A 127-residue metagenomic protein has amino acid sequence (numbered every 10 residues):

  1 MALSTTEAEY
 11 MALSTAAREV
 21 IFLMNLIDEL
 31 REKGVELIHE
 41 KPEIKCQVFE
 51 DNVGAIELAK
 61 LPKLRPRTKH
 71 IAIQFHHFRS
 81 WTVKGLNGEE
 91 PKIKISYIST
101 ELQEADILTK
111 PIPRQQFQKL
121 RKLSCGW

Functional and structural regions predicted by a protein language model:
M1-W127: RNase H-like nuclease module associated with reverse transcription
